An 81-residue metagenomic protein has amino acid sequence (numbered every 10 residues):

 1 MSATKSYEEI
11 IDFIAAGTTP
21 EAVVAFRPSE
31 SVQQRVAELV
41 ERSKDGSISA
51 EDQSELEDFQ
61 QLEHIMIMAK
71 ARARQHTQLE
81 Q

Functional and structural regions predicted by a protein language model:
M1-Q81: Extended, charge-rich alpha-helical interface modules
